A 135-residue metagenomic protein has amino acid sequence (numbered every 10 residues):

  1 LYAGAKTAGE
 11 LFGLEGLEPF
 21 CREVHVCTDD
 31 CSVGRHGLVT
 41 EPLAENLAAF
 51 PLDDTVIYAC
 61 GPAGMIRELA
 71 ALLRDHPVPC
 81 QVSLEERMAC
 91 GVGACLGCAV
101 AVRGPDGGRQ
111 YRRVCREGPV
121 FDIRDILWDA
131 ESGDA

Functional and structural regions predicted by a protein language model:
L1-R87: FNR/FR-type flavoprotein reductase catalytic core
K6, H36-V39, A99, D106-R109 (+1 more regions): Compositionally biased, intrinsically disordered low-complexity regions
G9, P42, I66, L96-C98 (+2 more regions): Basic, gly/Ser/Thr/Pro-rich low-complexity segments located predominantly at protein N termini
G16-E18, E41, G97-A99, D129-S132: General N-terminal targeting signals
L17, R74, C90, G104-D106 (+1 more regions): Alpha-helix termini
A48-D53, C80, R103-G108, D129-A135: Short secondary-structure transition/capping segments
A63-G64, E85-P119: Local cysteine-cluster metal-coordination motifs and their immediate loop/turn environment, predominantly Fe-S cluster
R112-A135: Short microdomains enriched in Cys/His and/or Lys/Arg
